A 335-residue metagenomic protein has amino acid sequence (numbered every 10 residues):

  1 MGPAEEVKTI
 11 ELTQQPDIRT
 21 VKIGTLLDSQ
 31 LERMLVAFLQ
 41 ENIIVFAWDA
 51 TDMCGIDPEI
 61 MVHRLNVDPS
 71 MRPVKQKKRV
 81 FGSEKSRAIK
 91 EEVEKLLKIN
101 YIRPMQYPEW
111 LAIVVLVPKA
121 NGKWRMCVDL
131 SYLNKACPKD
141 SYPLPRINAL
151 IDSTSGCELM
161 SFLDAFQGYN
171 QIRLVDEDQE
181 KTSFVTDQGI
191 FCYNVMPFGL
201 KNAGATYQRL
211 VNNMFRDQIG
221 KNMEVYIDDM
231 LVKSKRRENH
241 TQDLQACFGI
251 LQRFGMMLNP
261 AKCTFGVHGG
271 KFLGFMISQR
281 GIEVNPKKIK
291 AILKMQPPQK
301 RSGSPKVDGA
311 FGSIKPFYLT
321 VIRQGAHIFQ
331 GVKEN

Functional and structural regions predicted by a protein language model:
E11-N335: Retroelement reverse transcriptase polymerase core
